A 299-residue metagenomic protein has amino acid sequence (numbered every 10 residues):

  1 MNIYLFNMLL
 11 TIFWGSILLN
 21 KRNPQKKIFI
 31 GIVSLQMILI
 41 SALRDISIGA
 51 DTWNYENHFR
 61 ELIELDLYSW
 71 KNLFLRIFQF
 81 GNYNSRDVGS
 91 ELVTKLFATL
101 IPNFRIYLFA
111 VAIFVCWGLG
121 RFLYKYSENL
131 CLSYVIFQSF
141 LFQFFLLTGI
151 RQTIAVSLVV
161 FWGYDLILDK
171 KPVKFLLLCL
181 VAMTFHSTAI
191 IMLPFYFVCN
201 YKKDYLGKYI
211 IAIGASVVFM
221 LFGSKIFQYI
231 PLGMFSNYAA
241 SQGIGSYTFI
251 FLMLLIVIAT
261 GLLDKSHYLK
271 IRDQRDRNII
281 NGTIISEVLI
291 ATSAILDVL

Functional and structural regions predicted by a protein language model:
M1-M37: Start-transfer (signal-anchor) and selected internal transmembrane alpha helices of multi-pass inner/ER membrane
P24-I28, I32, G120-F140: Transmembrane-helix signature of polytopic, membrane-embedded enzymes that assemble or transfer cell-envelope glycans
W53, N57-E61, W70-P102: Short hydrophobic/aromatic helix or loop-helix immediately within or flanking a transmembrane segment in polytopic
W53-E56, I63-Y68, E91, Y196-L299: Alpha-helical transmembrane segments and terminal signal-anchor/GPI-anchor hydrophobic tails, characterized by long
T94-F97, Y107-G118, Q152-A155: Transmembrane alpha-helices of multi-pass, membrane-embedded glycan-processing enzymes that use lipid-linked
C131-G149, T153-V160, F185-T188: Membrane-embedded helix bundles of polyisoprenyl
F142, K174-F197, A215: Membrane-interface alpha helices of multi-pass inner-membrane proteins
V159-V173: Membrane-interface transmembrane helices that cradle and orient dolichyl/undecaprenyl
